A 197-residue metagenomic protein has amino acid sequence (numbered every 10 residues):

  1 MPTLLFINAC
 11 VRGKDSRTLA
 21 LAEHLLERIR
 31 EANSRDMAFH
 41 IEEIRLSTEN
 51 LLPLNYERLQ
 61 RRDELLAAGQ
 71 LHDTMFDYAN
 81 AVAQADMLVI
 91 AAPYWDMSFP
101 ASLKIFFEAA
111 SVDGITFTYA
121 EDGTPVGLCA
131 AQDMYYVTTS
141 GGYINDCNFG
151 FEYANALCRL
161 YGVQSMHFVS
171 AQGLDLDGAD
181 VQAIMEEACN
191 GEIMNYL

Functional and structural regions predicted by a protein language model:
M1-A92, M97-V112, N190-L197: N-terminal beta1-alpha1-beta2 submodule of the flavodoxin-like/Rossmannoid cofactor-binding fold
V11-G13, G141-I144, D175: Short histidine/acidic/glycine/proline-rich micro-motifs that form metal- and phosphate-coordinating active-site loops
I44, V137, V169: Hydrophobic residues at beta-strand termini and immediately following loops that shape nucleotide-binding pockets
L65, Q70-M75, T124-V126, R159 (+1 more regions): Functional cleft and adjacent loop/helix regions within the main domain that mediate ligand binding or catalysis
A83, A101, C129, Y161-Q164: Structured loop/turn residues at beta-strand edges in well-structured enzyme cores
D113-T118, Q164-S165: Short, structured loop/turn "capping" segments at alpha-beta junctions
Y119-G162: Short, glycine-/small-residue-rich phosphate/pyrophosphate-handling segment
N145, F151-L197: Glycine-rich phosphate/pyrophosphate-binding loop and the adjoining helix
